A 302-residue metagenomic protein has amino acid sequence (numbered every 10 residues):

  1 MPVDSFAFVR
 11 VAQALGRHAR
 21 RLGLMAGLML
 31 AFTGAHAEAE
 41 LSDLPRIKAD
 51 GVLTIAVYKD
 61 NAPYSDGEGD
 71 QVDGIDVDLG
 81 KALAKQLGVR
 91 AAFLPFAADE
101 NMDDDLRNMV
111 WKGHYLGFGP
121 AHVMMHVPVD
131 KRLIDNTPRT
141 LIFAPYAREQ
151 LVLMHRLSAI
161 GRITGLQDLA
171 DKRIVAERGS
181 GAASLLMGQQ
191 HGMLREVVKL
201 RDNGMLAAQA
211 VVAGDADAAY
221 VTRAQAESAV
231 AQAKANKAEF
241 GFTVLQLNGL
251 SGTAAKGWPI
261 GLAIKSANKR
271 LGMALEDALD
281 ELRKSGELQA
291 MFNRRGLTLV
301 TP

Functional and structural regions predicted by a protein language model:
E40-H122: Extracytoplasmic small-molecule ligand-binding "clamshell" domains of the periplasmic binding protein/Venus flytrap
V52-V57, D73, T164-A182: Short loop->beta-strand "edge-of-pocket" segments that line small-molecule binding or catalytic clefts across diverse
K59, A147-V152, K234-E276, G296-P302: Periplasmic-binding protein-like
G67, K81, K85-R90, L94-P95 (+4 more regions): Ligand-binding cleft/hinge of the Venus flytrap
G69, D99-V123, N136-T140, G204-A233: Short helices/loops that flank or line small-molecule/ion binding pockets
V77-Q86, L157-I160, Q167, K172-R173 (+1 more regions): Extended ligand-binding regions for polar small-molecule ligands
F93-Q167: Acidic, polar ligand-binding/catalytic clefts
M125-N136, L185-Q189, A213, D217-A254: A ligand-binding cleft/hinge motif common to bilobed small-molecule-binding domains
